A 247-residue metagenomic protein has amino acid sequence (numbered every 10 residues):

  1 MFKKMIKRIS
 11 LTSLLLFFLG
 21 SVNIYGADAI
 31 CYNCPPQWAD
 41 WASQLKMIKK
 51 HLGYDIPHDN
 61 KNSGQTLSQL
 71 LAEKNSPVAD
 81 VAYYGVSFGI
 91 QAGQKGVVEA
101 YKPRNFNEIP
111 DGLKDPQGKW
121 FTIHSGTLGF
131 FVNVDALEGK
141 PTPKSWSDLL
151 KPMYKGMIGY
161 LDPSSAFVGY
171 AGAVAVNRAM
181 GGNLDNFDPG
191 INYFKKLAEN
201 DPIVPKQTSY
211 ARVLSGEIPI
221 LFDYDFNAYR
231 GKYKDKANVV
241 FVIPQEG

Functional and structural regions predicted by a protein language model:
M1-L11: Bacterial N-terminal signal peptides that target proteins for export
L11-L19: Hydrophobic helical h-region of N-terminal Sec-dependent signal peptides in bacterial secretory/periplasmic proteins
S21-G26: Sec/Tat signal peptide C-region and signal peptidase I cleavage site
A27-Q91: Early extracytoplasmic/lumenal segment of secretory-pathway proteins
C34-A42, V78-S215: Extracytoplasmic ligand-binding site segments that recognize negatively charged/polar headgroups
P57-D59, P202-V204, V240-V242: General small-molecule cofactor/ligand-binding pocket signal
S87-G93, L214, P219-N238: A ligand-binding cleft/hinge motif common to bilobed small-molecule-binding domains
E99-P103, N238-P244: Short hydrophobic/aromatic-enriched beta-strand-loop microsegments
